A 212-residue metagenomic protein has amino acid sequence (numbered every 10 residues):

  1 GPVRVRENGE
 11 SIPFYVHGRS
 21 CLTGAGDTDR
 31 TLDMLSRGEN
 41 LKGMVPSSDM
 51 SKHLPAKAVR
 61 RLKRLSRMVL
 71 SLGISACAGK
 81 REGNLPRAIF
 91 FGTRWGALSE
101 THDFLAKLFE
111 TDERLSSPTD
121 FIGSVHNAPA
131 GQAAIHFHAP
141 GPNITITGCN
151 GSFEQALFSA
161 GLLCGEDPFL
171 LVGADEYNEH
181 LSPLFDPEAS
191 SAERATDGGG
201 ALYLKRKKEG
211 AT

Functional and structural regions predicted by a protein language model:
G1-P142, G148-E154, L162-P168, A174-T212: Conserved "HGTGT" condensation-loop signature of ketosynthase/thiolase-family condensing enzymes that catalyze
L157: Short-chain dehydrogenase/reductase
